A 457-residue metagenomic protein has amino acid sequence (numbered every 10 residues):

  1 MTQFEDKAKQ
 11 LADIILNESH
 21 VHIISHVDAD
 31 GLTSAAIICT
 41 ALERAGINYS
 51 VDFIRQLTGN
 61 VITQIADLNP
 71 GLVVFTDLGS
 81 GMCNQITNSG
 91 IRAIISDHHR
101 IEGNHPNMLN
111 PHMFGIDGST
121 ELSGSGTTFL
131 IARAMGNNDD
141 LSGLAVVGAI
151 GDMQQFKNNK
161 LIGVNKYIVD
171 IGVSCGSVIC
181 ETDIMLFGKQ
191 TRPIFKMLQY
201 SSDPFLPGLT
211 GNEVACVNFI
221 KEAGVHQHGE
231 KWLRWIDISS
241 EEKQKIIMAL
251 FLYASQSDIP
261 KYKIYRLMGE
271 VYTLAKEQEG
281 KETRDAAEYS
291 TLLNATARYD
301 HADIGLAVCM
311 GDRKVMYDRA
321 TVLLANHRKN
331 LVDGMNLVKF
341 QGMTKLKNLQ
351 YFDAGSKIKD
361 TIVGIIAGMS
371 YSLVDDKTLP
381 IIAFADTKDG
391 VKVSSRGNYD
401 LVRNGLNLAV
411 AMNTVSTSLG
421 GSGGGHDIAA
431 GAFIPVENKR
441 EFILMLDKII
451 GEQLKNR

Functional and structural regions predicted by a protein language model:
M1-L292, T296-R457: Replace "Mg2+/Mn2+-dependent" with "divalent metal-dependent
